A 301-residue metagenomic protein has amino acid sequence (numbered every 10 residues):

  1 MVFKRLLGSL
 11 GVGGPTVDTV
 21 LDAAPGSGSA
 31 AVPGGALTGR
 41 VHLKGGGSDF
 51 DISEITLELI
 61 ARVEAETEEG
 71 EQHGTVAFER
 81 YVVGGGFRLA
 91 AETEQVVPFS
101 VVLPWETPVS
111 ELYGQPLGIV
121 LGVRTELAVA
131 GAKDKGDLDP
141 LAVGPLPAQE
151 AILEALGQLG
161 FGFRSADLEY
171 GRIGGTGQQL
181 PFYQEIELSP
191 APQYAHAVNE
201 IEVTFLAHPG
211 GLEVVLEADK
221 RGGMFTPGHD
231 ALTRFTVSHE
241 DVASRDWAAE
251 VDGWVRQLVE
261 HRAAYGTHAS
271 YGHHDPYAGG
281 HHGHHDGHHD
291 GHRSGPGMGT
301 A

Functional and structural regions predicted by a protein language model:
M1-D275, H282, G297: N-terminal onset of structured domains
Y277, H281-A301: Short, low-complexity, glycine-enriched hydrophobic/amphipathic alpha-helices that associate with lipid bilayers
